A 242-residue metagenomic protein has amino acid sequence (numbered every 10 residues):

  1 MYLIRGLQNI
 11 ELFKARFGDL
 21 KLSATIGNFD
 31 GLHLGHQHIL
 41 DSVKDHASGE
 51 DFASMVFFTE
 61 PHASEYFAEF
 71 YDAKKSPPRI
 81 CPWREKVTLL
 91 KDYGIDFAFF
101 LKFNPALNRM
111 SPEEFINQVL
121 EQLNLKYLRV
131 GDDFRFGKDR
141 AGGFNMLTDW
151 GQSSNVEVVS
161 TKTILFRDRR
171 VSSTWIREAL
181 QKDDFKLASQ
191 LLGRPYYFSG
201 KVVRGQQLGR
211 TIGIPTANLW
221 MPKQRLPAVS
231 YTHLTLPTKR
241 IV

Functional and structural regions predicted by a protein language model:
M1-L22: Positively charged, low-complexity intrinsically disordered leader regions
Y2-I4, A98-F100, V159-T161: General small-molecule cofactor/ligand-binding pocket signal
T25-V43: Di-metal (Zn2+ and/or Mg2+/Mn2+) metal-binding site signature of metallo-dependent hydrolases with the MBL/beta-CASP
I26, A47-Y71: ATP-dependent adenylation/pyrophosphate-handling site
I39-D51, T88-Y93: A short, N-terminal amphipathic alpha-helix
A63-D132, F136-S154: N-terminal Rossmann-like or analogous alpha/beta NTP/dinucleotide-binding catalytic cores that position adenine
E113-L234: Active-site cores that bind ATP or allylic diphosphates and position pyrophosphate for catalysis
L236-V242: Single conserved hydrophobic/aromatic residue that forms the stacking wall/gate of nucleotide- or nucleobase-binding
